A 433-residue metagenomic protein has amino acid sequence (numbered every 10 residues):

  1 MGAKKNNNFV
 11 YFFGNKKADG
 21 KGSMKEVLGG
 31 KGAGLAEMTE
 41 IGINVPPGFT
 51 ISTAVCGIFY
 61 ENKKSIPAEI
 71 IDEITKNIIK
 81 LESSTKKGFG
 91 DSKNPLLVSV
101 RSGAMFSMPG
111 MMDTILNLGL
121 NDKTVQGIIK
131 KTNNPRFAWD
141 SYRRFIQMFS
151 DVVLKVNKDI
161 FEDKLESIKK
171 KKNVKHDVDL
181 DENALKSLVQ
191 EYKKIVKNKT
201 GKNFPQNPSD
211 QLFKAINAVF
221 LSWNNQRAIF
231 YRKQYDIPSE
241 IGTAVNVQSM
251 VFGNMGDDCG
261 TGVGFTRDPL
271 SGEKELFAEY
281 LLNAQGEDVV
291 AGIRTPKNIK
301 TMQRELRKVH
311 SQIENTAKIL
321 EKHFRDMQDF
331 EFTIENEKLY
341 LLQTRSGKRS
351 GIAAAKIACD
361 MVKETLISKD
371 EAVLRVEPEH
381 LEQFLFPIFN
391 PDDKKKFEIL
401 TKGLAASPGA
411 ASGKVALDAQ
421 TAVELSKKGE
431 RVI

Functional and structural regions predicted by a protein language model:
G2-E398, D418-I433: Nucleotide/phosphate-binding sheet-loop regions of phosphoryl- and nucleotidyl-transfer enzymes
L400, P408, S412-D418: Short, flexible, surface-exposed loop segments at domain boundaries
